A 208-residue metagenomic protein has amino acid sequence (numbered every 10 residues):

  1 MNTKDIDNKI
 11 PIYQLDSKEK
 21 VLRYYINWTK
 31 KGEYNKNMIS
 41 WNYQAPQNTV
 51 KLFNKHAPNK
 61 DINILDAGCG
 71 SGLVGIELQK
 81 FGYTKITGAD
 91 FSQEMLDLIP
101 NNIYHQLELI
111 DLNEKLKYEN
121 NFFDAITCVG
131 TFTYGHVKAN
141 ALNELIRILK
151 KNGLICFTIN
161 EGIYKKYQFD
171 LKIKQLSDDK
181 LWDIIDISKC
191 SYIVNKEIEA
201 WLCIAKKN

Functional and structural regions predicted by a protein language model:
M1-G32: N-terminal, positively charged/glycine-rich alpha-helical extensions of SAM-dependent methyltransferases
K31-Q44: Class I SAM-dependent methyltransferase Rossmann-like catalytic core, especially the SAM/SAH-binding loop
Y43-I62: Conserved alpha-helix/loop element of class I SAM-dependent methyltransferases that forms part of the SAM/SAH-binding
L65-K115: Class I SAM-dependent methyltransferase SAM/SAH-binding core
L116-I126: A short acidic, Gly/Pro-enriched loop at the edge of an enzyme's catalytic core that lines a small-molecule cofactor
N140-K151: A short glycine-rich, Lys/Arg-flanked "PGG" loop and its adjoining helix->strand segment in the class I
N152-N160: Conserved beta-strand signature within the Rossmann-like core of class I S-adenosyl-L-methionine
I193-N208: Core SAM-dependent methyltransferase catalytic element
